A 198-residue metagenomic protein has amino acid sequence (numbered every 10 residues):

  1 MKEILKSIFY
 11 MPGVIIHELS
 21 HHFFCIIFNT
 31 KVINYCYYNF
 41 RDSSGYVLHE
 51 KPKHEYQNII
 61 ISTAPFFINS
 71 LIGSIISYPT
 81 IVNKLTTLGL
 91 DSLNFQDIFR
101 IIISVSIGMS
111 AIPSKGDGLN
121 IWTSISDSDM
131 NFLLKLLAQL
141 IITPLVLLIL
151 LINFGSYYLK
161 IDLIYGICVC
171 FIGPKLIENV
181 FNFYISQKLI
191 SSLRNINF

Functional and structural regions predicted by a protein language model:
M1-E55: Small-residue-rich helix-interface/hinge motifs
I33-Y37, R41-I190: Metalloprotease/metallohydrolase-associated module, dominated by Zn2+-dependent proteases
I190-F198: Low-complexity, intrinsically disordered extramembrane tails and loops of integral membrane proteins
